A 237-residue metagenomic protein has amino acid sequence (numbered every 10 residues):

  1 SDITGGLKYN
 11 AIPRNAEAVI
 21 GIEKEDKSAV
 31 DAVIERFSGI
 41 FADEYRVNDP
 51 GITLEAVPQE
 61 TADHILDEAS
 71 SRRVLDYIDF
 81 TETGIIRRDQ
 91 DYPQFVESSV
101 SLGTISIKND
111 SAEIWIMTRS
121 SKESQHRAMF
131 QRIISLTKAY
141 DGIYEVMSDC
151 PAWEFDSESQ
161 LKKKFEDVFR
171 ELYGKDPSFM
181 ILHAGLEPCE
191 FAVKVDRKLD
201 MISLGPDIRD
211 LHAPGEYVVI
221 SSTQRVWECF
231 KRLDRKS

Functional and structural regions predicted by a protein language model:
S1-T118: Midchain, well-structured core segments that form catalytic/ion-binding scaffolds
A11-E17, E154-D167, E190-K194: Short glycine/threonine-rich loop-to-helix capping motif typified by GTGT followed within a few residues by an Asp-Pro
K24, I34-Y45, E82, T137-D141 (+4 more regions): Structural signal for hydrophobic packing residues in well-ordered secondary-structure cores of soluble enzyme domains
K24-K27, S70-D79, I86-R88, R127-F130 (+3 more regions): His/Asp/Glu-rich mid-to-C-terminal helical/loop segments that flank catalytic regions of hydrolases
Q90, E97-S99, G103-E113, E166-R232: Zn-dependent metallopeptidase/amidohydrolase metal-coordination segment
W115-D141: C-terminal, non-catalytic macromolecule-binding modules
R119-S124, C150-D156, Y217-V218: Short, contiguous acidic/charged loop-to-helix segments that flank catalytic cores in large enzymes
K138-L172: Generic long, charged, amphipathic alpha-helical segments
